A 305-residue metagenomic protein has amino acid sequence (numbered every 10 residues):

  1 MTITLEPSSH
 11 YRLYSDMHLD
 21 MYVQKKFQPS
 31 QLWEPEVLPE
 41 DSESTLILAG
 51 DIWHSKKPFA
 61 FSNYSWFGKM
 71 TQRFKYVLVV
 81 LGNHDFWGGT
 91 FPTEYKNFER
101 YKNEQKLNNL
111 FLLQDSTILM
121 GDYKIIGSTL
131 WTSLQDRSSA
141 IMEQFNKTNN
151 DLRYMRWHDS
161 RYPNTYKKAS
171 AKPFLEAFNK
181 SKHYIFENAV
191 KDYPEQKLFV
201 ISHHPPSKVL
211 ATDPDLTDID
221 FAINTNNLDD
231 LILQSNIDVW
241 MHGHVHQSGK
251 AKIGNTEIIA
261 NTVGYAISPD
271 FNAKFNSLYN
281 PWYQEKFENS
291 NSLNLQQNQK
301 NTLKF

Functional and structural regions predicted by a protein language model:
M1-V79, D85-T93: N-terminal active-site segment of His-dependent metallophosphoesterases
T2-R12, T117-G127, Q196-K197, K252-E257: Beta-strand-turn-beta hairpins that frame and shape the catalytic cleft of phosphate-ester-processing enzymes
L13-S15, L46-D51, L78-N83, F111-D115 (+3 more regions): Active-site neighborhood of phospho(di)ester-bond hydrolases with catalytic His/Asp-centered motifs
H18-Q24, W53-P58, H84-E94, T117-L119 (+4 more regions): Active-site environment of divalent metal-dependent phosphoester hydrolases
Q31-E40, S65-M70, L112, T117-G121 (+2 more regions): Short amphipathic alpha-helices and their capping/turn segments at secondary-structure boundaries
Y76-M142, N146-N150: A basic- and aromatic-enriched beta-loop-alpha substructure that forms the phosphate/nucleotide- and DNA/RNA-contacting
I126-F199, H204-D215: Active-site-proximal loop/helix segment associated with metal-binding centers of metalloenzymes
T212, D218-D238, H246-F305: Binuclear metal-dependent phosphoesterase catalytic core
